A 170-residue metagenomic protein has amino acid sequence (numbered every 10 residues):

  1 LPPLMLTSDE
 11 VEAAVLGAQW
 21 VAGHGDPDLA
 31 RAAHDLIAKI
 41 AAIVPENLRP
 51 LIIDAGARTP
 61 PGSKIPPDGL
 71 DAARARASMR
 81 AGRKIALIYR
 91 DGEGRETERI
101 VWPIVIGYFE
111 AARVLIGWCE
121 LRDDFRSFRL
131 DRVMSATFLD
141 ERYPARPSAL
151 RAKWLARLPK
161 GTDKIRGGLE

Functional and structural regions predicted by a protein language model:
L1: Minor-groove-contacting beta-hairpin "wing" of winged helix-turn-helix DNA-binding domains
S8-A73, I165-L169: Bulky hydrophobic/aromatic content
I65-D71, A86-I88, T97, L115-E170: Surface-exposed, charged, gly/pro-rich loop-and-adjacent secondary-structure segments at domain edges
M79-Y89: A short, Trp-centered hydrophobic/proline-enriched beta-strand micro-motif
G82, Y108-V114: Coil-to-beta-strand transition motifs
I100: Helix-loop elements that line ligand-binding/catalytic pockets
V105: Short, surface-exposed charged micro-motifs
